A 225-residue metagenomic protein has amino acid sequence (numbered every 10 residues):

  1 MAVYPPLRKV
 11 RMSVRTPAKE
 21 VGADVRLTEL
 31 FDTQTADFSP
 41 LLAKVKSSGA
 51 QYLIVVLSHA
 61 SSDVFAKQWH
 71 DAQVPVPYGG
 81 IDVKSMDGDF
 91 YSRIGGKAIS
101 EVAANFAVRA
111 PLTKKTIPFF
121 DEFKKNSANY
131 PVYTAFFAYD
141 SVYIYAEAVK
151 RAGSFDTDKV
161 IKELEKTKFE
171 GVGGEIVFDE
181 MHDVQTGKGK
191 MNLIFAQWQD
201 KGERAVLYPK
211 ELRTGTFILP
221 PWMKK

Functional and structural regions predicted by a protein language model:
M1-Q73, R109-P118: Extracellular/periplasmic Venus flytrap/periplasmic-binding protein
M1-V3, I81-V83, D200: Cofactor-binding loop segments of dinucleotide-utilizing enzymes, especially the Rossmann-like FAD- and NAD(P)+-binding
A2-S13, G88-D89, F136-V142: Extracytoplasmic ligand-binding site segments that recognize negatively charged/polar headgroups
S13-V21, K44, S48, V56 (+5 more regions): Structured segments of extracytoplasmic/periplasmic soluble domains in secreted or envelope-associated proteins
V25-L30, E101-A103, F195: Conserved beta-strand scaffold positions in the cores of enzyme catalytic domains, especially in NTP/NDP-utilizing
W69-Y139, K150-G153, P209-K225: Extracellular/periplasmic periplasmic-binding protein-like sensory domains
K125-A135, A146-L207: Segments of small-molecule ligand-sensing domains
